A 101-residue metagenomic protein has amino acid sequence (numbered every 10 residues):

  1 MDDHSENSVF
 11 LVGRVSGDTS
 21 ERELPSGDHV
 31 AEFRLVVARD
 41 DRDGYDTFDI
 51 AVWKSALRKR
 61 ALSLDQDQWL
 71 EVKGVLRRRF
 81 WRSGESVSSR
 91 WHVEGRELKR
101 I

Functional and structural regions predicted by a protein language model:
M1-I101: Single-stranded nucleic acid-binding surfaces, predominantly the OB-fold ssDNA-binding core
